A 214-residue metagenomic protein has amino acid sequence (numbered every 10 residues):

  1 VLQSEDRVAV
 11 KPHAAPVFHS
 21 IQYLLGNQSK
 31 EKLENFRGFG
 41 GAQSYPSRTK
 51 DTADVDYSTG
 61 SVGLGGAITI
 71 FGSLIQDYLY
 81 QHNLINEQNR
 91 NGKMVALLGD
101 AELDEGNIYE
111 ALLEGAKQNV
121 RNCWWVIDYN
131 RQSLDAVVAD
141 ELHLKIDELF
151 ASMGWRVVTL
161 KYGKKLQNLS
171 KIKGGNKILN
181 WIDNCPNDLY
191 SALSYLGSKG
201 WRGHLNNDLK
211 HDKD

Functional and structural regions predicted by a protein language model:
V1-Q118: Cofactor-binding active-site loop characterized by glycine-rich and histidine/acidic residues
A9-V10, N122-N130: Short internal beta-strands
G92, N119-C123, G154: Short glycine-/polar-rich loops that comprise or flank the Walker A/P-loop and associated switch/sensor motifs
Y129-D214: Long, well-ordered, tryptophan-enriched scaffold segments
